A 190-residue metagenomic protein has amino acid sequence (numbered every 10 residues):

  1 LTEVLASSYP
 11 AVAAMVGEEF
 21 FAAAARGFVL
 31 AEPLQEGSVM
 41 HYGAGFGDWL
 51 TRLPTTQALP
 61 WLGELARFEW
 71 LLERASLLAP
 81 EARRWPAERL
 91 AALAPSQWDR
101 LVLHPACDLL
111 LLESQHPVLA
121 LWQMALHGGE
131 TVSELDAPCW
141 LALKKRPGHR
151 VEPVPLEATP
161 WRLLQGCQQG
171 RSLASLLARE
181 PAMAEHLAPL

Functional and structural regions predicted by a protein language model:
L1-A94, R146-H149, P153-L190: Long, charge-rich, low-complexity alpha-helical segments
L90, Q97-V102: Surface-exposed beta-loop interaction hotspot
A94-S96, L126: Short secondary-structure boundary micro-motifs
V102-Q169: Low-complexity, glycine/alanine/valine/leucine- and proline-rich hydrophobic stretches
